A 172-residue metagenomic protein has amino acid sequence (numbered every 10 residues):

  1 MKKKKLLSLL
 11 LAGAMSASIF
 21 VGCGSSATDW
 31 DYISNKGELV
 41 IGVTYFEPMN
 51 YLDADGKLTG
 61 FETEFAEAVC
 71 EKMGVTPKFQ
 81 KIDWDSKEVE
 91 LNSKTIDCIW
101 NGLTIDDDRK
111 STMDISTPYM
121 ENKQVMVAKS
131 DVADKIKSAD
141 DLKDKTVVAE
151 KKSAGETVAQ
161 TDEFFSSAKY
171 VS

Functional and structural regions predicted by a protein language model:
M1-E38: Short, low-complexity disordered leader/linker segments with a strong preference for bacterial N-terminal type II
A27-G102: Extracytoplasmic small-molecule ligand-binding "clamshell" domains of the periplasmic binding protein/Venus flytrap
Y32, K129-T146: Flexible hinge/capping segments at coil-to-helix
E38-V43, A139-S153: Short loop->beta-strand "edge-of-pocket" segments that line small-molecule binding or catalytic clefts across diverse
V40-T44, I115-K137: Hydrophobic/proline-rich hinge and linker segments of small-molecule sensing/allosteric domains, predominantly
T76-D83, A149, S167-S172: Short beta-strand-to-loop elements that line the ligand-binding cleft of bilobed periplasmic-binding protein-like
S86, L103-S111, V158-D162: A ligand-binding cleft/hinge motif common to bilobed small-molecule-binding domains
D107-N122, F164-S167: Ligand-binding "clamshell"
